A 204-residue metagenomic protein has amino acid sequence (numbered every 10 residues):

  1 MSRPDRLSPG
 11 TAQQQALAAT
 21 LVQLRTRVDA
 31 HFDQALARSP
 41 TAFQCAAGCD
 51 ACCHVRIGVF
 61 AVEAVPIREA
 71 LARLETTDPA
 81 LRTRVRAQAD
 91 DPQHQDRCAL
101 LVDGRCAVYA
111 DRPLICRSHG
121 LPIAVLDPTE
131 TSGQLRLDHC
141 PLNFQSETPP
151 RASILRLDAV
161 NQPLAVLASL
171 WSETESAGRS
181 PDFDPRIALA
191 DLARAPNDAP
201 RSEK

Functional and structural regions predicted by a protein language model:
M1-A51, V59-K204: Short loop/turn segments that flank or connect secondary-structure elements
